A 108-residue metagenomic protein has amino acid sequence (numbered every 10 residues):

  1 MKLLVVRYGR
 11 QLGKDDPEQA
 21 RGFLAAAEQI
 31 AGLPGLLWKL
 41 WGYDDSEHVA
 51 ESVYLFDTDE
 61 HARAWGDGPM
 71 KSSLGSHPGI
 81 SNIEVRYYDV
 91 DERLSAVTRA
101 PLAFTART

Functional and structural regions predicted by a protein language model:
M1-V49, D59-D67, P78, I83-T108: Short S/T/G/P-rich N-terminal loop/turn motif that feeds into the first structured element of a domain
S52-F56: Conserved RNP beta-strands of RNA recognition motif
M70: Short, polar loop motifs at secondary-structure junctions
